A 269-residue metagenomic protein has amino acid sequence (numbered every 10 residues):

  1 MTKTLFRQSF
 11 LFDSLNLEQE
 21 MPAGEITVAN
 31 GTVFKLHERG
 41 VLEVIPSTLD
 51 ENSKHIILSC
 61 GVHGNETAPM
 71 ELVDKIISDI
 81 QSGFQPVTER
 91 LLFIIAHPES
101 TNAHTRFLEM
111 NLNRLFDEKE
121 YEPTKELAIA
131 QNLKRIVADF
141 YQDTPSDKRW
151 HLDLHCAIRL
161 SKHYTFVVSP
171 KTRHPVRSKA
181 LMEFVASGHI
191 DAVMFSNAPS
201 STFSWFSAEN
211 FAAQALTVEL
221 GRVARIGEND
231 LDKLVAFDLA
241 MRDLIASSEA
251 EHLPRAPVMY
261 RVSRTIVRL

Functional and structural regions predicted by a protein language model:
M1-L269: Structured catalytic-domain cores with a bias toward divalent-metal coordination
